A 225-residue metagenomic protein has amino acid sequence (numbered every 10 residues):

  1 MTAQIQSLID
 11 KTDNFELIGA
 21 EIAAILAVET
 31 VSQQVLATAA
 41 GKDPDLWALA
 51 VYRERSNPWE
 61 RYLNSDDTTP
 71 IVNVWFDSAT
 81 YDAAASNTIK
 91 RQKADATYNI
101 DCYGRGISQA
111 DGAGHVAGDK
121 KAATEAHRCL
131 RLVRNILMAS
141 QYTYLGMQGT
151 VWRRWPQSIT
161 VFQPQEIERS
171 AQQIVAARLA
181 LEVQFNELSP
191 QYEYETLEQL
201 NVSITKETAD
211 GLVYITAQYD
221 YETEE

Functional and structural regions predicted by a protein language model:
M1-T88, L145-Q148, S203-E225: Small/polar-rich, solvent-exposed N-terminal microdomains that initiate assembly or binding
Q4, I9-G19, I89-D95, Y103-Q141: Extracellular/virion structural assembly segments
I22-A23, A27-W47, A113-E125, A177-S189: Short N-terminal helix-initiation segments at or just after the protein's N-terminus
S56-N57, R61-S65, N73, I174-R178 (+1 more regions): Aromatic/basic-lined ligand-recognition segments that form π-stacking hydrophobic pockets flanked by Lys/Arg to engage
A83-A84, R105-H115, F185-Y194: Short, cysteine-centered beta-strand-loop-beta hairpins and adjacent loop/turn segments enriched in charged/polar
K90-Q109, A171-E187: Oligomerization/assembly interface segments of phage tail-like spikes and tubes
K120-P190: Acidic-leaning, charged glycine-interspersed low-complexity segments
